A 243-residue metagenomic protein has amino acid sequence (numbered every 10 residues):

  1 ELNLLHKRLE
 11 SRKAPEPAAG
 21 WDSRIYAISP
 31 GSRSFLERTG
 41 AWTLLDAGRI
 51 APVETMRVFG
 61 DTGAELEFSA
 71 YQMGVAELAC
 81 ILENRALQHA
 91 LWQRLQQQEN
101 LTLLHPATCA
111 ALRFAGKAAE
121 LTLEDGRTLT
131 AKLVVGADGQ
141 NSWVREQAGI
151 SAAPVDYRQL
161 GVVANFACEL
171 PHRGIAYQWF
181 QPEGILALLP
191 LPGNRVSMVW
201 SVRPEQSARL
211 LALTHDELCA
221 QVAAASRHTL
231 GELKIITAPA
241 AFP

Functional and structural regions predicted by a protein language model:
E1-A51: Glycine-rich FAD cofactor-binding loop and adjacent beta-loop-alpha segment at the N-terminus of flavoprotein
G31-S34, G40-A41, N141-A176, N194-V196 (+2 more regions): Central beta-strand plus flanking loop segment that forms part of the substrate or channel wall within the catalytic
L45-Q147, V155-L160, H215: Conserved N-terminal helical subregion
E54, H105-A107, K117, V162 (+3 more regions): Short beta-strand or tight-loop elements that sit immediately N-terminal to catalytic metal-binding acidic residues
L189-G193: A short, hydrophobic, proline-anchored segment that marks a local hinge/packing element in signaling and regulatory
A208-P243: FAD/FMN-dependent oxidoreductases across multiple families
